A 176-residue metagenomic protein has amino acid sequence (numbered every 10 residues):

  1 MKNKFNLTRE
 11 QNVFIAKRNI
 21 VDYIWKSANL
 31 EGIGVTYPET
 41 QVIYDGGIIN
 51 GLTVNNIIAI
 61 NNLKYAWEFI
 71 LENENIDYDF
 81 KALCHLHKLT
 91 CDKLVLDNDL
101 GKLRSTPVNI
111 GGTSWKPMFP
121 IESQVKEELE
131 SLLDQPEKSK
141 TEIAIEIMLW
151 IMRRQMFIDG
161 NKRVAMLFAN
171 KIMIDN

Functional and structural regions predicted by a protein language model:
M1-N176: FIC/Doc superfamily catalytic core
